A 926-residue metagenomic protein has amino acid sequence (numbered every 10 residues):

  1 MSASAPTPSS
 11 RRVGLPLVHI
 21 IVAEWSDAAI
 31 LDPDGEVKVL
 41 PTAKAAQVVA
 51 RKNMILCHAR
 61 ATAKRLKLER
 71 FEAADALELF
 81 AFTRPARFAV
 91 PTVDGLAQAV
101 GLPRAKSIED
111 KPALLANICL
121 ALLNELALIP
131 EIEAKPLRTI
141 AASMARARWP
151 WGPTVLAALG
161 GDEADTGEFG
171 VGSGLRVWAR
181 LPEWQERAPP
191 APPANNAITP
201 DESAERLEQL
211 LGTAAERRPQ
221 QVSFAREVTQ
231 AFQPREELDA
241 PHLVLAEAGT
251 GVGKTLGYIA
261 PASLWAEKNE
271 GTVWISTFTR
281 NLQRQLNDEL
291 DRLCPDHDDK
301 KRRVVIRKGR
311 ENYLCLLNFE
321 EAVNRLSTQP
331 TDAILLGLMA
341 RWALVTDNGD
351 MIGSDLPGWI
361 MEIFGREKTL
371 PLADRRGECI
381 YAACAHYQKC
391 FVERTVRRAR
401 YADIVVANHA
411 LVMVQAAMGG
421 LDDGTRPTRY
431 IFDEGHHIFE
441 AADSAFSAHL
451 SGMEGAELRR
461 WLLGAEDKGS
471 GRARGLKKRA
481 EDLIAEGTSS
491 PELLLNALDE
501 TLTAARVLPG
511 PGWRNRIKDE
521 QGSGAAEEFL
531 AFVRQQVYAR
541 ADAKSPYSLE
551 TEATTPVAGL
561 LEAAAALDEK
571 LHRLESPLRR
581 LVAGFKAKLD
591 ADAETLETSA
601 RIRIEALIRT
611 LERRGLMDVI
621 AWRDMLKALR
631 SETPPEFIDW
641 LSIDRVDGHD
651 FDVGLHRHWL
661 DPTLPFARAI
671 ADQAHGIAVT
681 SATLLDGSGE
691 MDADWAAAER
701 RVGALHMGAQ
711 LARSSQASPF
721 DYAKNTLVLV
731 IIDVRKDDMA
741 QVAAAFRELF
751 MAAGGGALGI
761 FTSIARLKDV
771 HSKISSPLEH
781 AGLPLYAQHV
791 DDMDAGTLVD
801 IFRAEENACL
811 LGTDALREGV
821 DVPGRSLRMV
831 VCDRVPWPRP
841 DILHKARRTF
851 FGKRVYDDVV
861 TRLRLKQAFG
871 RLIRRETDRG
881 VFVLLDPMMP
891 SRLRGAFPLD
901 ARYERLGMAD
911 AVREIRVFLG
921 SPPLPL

Functional and structural regions predicted by a protein language model:
V18-L126: Conserved DEDDh/DEDDy metal-dependent 3′-5′ exonuclease domain
T92-D162, F882-L884: Acidic, Mg2+-coordinating catalytic module of metal-dependent nucleases/exonucleases that use a two-metal-ion mechanism
P193-A246: Conserved pre-motif I regulatory segment
A197-E208, E270-T272, T277-D403, R460-L463 (+1 more regions): A substrate-engagement module of RecA-like helicase motors
E237-P261: Walker A/P-loop
L370, R375-R400, A416-L421, F585-I732 (+4 more regions): A contiguous, basic/glycine-rich beta-loop/short-helix subdomain that forms a polymer-engagement track
P719-A723, L727-D737, V790-P890: Conserved RecA-like P-loop NTPase helicase motor core
T762-H789: Conserved helicase motor "Helicase C" RecA-like lobe of SF1/SF2 P-loop NTPases
